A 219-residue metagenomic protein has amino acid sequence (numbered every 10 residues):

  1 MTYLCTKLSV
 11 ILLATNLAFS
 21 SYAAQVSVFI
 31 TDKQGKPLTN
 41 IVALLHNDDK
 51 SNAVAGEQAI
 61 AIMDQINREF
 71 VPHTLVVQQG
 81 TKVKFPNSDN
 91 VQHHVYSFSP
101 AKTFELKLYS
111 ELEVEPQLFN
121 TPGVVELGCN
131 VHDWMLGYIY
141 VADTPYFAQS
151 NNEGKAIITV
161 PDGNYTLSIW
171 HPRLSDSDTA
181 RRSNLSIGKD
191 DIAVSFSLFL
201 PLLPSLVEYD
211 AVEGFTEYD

Functional and structural regions predicted by a protein language model:
Y22-K33, L202-Y209: A short, Gly/Thr-enriched small/hydrophobic beta-strand-prone motif that recurs across taxa
V26-D32, A43, F85, G154-A156: A short, amphipathic beta-strand motif
Q34-A59, N90, D133-G137, D162-N164 (+1 more regions): Short, ordered, surface-exposed loop/turn motifs in non-cytosolic proteins
A43, K82-N87, N164-L174: A short, solvent-exposed beta-strand micro-motif common in secreted/extracellular proteins
A43-I62, F98-T103, W134, V141-F147 (+1 more regions): Short amphipathic beta-strand segments in non-cytosolic proteins
Q58-E69, V76, L108, Y146-E153: Short, acidic Ser/Thr/Gly-rich low-complexity loop/linker segments typical of extracellular and cell-surface proteins
E105-L106, S110, V141-S150, R173-V194: Structured interaction patches on ligand/partner-binding surfaces of diverse proteins
V114-P116, E153-T159: Short, surface-exposed beta-strand/beta-hairpin micro-motifs centered on an aromatic residue
